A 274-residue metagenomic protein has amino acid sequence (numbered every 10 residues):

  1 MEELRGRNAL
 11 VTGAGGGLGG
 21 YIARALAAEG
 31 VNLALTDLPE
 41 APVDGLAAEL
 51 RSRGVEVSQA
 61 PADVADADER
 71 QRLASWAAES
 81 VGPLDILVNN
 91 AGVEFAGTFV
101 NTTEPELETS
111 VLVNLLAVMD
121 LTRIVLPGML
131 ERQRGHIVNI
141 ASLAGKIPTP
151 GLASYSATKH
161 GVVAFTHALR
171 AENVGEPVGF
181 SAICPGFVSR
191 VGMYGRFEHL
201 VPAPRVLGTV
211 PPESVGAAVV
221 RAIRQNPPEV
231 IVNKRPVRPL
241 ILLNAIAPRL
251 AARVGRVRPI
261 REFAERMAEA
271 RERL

Functional and structural regions predicted by a protein language model:
E2-A34: Canonical Rossmann dinucleotide-binding motif of NAD(H)/NADP(H)-dependent dehydrogenases/reductases, specifically
E29-L46: Conserved glycine-rich Rossmann-like NAD(P)H-binding loop of the short-chain dehydrogenase/reductase
E40-A41, P61-L73, E104: The beta1-alpha1 cofactor-binding region of Rossmann-like NAD(H)/NADP(H)-dependent oxidoreductases
T98-F99, T103-V111: Substrate-binding pocket helix/loop in short-chain dehydrogenase/reductase
T122, T158: Active-site helix of classical SDR
S142: Residue(s) in the substrate-gating loop at a strand-loop-helix junction that position the organic substrate next
A171-R235: SDR active-site lid
